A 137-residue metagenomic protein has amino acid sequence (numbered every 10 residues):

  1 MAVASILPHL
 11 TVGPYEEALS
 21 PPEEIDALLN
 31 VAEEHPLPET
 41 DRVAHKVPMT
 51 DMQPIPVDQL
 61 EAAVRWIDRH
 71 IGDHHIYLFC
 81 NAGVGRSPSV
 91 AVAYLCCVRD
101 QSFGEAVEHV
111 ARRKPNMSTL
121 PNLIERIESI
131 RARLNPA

Functional and structural regions predicted by a protein language model:
M1-H75, C97-R126: Cysteine-based protein phosphatase catalytic domain of the PTP/DSP
H74-V92: A phosphate-binding catalytic loop at a beta-strand-loop-alpha-helix junction that coordinates phosphoryl groups
E128-I130: N-terminal glycine-rich dinucleotide-binding loop that anchors FAD/FMN and/or NAD(P) in oxidoreductases
A132-A137: C-terminal domain-closing interface element
